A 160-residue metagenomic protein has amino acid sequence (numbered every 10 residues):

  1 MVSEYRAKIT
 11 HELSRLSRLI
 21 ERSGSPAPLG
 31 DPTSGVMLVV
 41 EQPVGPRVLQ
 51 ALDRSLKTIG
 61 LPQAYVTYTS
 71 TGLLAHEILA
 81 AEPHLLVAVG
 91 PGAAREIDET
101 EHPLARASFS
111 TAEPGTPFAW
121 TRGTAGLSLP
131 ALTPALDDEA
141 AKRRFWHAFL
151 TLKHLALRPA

Functional and structural regions predicted by a protein language model:
M1-A160: A polyanion-binding, active-site-adjacent surface
